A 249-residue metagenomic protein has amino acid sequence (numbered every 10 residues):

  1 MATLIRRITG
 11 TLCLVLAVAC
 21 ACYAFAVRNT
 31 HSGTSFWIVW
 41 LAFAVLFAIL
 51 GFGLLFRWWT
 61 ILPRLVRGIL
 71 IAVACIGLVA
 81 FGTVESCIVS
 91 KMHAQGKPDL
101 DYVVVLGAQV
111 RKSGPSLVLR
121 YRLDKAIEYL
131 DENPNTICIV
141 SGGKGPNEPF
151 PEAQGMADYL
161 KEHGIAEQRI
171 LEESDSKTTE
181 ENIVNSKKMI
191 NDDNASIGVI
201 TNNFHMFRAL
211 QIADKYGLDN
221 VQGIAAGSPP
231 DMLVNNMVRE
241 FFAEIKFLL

Functional and structural regions predicted by a protein language model:
M1-T3: Short, Lys/Arg-rich, polar N-terminal cytosolic tail immediately upstream of the first transmembrane signal-anchor
R7-L55: Membrane-embedded alpha-helical segments of integral membrane proteins
A17, I69-T83: Hydrophobic membrane-insertion alpha-helices, especially the h-region of bacterial N-terminal signal peptides
C22-N29, F52-L55, V79-S90, I245-L249: Structural signature of transmembrane alpha-helix termini at the membrane-water interface
R28-N29, I49, G53-T60, D131-G143: A short, flexible N-terminal coil/short beta segment enriched in small residues
F43-A74: Cytosolic-side transmembrane helix boundary signature
G82-M237: A structural signal for short, hydrophobic/glycine-enriched beta-strand patches
L233, M237-L249: A transmembrane-helix-recognition feature enriched in membrane-embedded lipid enzymes and envelope glyco-/phospholipid
